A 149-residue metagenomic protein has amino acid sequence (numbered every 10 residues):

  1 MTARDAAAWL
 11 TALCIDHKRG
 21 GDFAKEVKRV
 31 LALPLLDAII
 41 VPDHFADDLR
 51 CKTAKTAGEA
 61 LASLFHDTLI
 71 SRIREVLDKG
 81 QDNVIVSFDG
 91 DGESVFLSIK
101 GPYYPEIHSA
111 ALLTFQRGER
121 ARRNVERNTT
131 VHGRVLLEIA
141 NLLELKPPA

Functional and structural regions predicted by a protein language model:
M1-D22: N-terminal interaction modules that seed assembly of large macromolecular complexes
G20-D82: Helix-turn-helix/homeodomain-like alpha-helical modules used for DNA recognition and transcription-factor dimerization
H66, I70-A149: Glycine-rich, aromatic-bearing surface loops/beta-hairpins
